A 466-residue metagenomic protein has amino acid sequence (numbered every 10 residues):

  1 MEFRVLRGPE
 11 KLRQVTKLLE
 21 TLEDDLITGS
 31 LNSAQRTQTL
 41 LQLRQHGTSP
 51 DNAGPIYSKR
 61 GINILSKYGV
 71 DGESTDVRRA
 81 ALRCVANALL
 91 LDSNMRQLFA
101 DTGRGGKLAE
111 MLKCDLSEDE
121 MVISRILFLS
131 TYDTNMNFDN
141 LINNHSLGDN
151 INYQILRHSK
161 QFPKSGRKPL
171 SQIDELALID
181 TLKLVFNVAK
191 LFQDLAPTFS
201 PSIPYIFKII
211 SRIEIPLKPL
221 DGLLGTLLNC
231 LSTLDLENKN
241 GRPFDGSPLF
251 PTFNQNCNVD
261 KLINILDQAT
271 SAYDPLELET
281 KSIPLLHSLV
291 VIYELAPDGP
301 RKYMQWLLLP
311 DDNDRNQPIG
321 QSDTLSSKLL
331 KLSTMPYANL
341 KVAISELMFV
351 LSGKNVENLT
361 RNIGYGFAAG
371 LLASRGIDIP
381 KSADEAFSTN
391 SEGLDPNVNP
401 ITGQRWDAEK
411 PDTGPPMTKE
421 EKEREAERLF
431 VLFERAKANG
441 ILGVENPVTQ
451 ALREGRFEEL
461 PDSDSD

Functional and structural regions predicted by a protein language model:
M1-P55, K59-I64, G376, P380-D466: N-terminal "cap/leader" segments of large eukaryotic alpha-helical scaffolds
M1-Y153, Q161-L176, K190-P201, K239-T252 (+2 more regions): Elongated alpha-helical scaffolds that mediate protein-protein interactions in large eukaryotic proteins, primarily
K17-S30, N152-L176, I210-P219, P243 (+6 more regions): Acidic, Ser/Thr- and Gly/Pro-rich intrinsically disordered linkers and low-complexity segments that flank or connect
D24, Q45-T48, K67, D71 (+19 more regions): Positions within ordered alpha-helical repeat solenoids
Q35-T39, R78-C84, V122-I126, L170-V188 (+8 more regions): Extended HEAT/HEAT-like alpha-solenoid repeat tracts in very large eukaryotic scaffold/adaptor proteins
L65-V70, V77-D115, D119-I123, T131-D133 (+6 more regions): Internal alpha-helical scaffold/solenoid segments in large eukaryotic proteins
P163-S165, L195-S202, I215-L217, L224 (+3 more regions): Solvent-exposed, charged interface segments at domain starts and junctions
K239-A408: Eukaryotic scaffolding regions of large macromolecular assemblies
